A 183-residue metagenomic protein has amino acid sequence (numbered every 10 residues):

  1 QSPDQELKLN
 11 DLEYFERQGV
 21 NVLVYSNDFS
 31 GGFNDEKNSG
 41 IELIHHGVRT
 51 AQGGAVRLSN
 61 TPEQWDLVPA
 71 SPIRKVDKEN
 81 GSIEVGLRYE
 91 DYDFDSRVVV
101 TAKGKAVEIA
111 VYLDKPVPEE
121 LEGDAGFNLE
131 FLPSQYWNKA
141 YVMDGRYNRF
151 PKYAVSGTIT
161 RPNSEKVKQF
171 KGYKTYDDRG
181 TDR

Functional and structural regions predicted by a protein language model:
S2-R183: Beta-strand/loop-rich accessory regions of lumenal/periplasmic or secreted enzymes, predominantly carbohydrate-active
